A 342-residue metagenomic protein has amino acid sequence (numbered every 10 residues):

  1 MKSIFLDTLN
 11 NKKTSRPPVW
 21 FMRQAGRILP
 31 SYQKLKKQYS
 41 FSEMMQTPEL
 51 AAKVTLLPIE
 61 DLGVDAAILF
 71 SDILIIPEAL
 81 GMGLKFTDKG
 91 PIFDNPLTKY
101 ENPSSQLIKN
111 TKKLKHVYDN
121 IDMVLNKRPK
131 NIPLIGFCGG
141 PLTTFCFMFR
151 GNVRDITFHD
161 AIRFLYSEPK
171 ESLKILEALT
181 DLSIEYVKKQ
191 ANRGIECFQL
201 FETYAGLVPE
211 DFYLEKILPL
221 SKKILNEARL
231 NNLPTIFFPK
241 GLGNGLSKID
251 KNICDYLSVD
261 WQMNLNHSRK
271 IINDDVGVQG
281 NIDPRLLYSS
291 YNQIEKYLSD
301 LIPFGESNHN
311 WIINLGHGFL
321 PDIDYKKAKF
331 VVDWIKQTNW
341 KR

Functional and structural regions predicted by a protein language model:
M1-D88, K223, Y325-R342: N-terminal basic, low-complexity leaders that serve as flexible interaction/assembly modules and, when applicable, as
S40, Y100-K109, L165-S172: Short glycine/proline- and acidic residue-enriched helix-loop micro-motifs that form flexible lids or anion-recognition
F41-S42, T87-K89, F93-N95, P103 (+4 more regions): N-terminal/domain-start segments enriched in small and hydrophobic, helix-friendly residues, covering either
I68-K85, P96-T98, S104-N110, I195-Y213 (+1 more regions): Glycine-rich, proline-tolerant flexible connector loops at the mouths of alpha/beta enzymes
K85-L97, R154-I162: A charged helix-plus-loop insertion that forms the helical arch/lid used to bind and gate nucleic-acid substrates
K89-K127: A gly/proline- and charged-residue-enriched helix-loop-helix capping module
K113-R342: Active-site loop segments of alpha/beta catalytic cores
